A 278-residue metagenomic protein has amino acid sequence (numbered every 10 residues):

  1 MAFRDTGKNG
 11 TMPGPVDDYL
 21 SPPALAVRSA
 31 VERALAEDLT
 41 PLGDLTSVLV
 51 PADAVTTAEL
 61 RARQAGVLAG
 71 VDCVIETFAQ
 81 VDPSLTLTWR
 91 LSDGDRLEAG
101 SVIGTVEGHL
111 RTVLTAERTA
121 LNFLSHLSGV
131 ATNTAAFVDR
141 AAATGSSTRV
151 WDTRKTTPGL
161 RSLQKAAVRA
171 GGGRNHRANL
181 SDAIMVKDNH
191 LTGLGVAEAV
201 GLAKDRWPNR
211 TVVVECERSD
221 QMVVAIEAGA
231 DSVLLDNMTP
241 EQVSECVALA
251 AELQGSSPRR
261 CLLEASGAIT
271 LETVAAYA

Functional and structural regions predicted by a protein language model:
A2-A228, S232, S244-L249, E264 (+1 more regions): Acidic/glycine-rich phosphate/pyrophosphate-binding loops and surrounding catalytic core that coordinate Mg2+
S232-P240: Extended hydrophobic secondary-structure segments
L235-D236, L263-I269: Glycine-rich beta-strand-to-loop/alpha-helix junction loops that act as flexible
A251-L262: Short acidic, glycine/proline-enriched helix-loop-strand junctions
A268-A278: Internal helix-turn-beta structural module
